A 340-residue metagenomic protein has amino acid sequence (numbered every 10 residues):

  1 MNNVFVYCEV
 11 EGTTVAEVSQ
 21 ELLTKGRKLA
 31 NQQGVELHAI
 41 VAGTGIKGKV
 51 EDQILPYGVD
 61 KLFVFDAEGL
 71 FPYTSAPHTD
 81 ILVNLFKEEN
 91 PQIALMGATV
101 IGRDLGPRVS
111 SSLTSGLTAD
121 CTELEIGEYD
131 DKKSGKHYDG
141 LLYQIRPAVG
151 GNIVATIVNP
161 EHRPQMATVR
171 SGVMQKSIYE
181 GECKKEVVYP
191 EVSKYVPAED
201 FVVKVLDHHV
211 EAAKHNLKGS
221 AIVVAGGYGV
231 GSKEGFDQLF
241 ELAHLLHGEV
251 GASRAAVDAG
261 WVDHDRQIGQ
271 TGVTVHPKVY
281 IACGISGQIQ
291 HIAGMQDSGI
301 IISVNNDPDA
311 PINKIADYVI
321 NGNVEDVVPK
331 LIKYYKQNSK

Functional and structural regions predicted by a protein language model:
M1-K340: N-terminal glycine-rich FAD/FM-binding segment characteristic of electron-transfer flavoproteins
